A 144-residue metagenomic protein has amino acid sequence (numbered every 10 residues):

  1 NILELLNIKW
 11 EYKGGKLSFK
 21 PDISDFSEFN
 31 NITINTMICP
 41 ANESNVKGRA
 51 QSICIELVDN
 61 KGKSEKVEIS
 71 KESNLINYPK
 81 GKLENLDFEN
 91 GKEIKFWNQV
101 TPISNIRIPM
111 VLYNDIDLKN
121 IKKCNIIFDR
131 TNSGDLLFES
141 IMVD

Functional and structural regions predicted by a protein language model:
N1-D144: Beta-rich carbohydrate-recognition modules and glycan-binding surfaces
